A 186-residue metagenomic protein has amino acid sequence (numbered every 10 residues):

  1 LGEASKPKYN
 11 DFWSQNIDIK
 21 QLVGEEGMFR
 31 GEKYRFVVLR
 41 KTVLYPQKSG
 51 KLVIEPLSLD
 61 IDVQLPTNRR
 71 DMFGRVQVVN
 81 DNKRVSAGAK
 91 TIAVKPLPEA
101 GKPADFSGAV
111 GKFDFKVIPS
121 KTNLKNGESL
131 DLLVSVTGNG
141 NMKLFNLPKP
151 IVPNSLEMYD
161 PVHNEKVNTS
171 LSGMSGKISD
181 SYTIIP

Functional and structural regions predicted by a protein language model:
L1-P186: Surface-exposed interaction/ligand-binding surfaces
